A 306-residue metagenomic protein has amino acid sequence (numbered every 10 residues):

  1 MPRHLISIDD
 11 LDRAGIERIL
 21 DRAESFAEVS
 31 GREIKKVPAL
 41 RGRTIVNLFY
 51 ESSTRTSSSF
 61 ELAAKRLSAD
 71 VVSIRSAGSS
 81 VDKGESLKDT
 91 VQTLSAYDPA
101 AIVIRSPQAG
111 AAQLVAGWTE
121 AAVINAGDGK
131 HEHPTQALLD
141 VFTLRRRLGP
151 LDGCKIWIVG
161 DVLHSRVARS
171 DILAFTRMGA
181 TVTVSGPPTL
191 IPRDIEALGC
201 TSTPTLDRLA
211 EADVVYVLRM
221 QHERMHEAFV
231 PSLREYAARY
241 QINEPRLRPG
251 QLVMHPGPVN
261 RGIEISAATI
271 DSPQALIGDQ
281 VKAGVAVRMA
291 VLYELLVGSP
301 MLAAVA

Functional and structural regions predicted by a protein language model:
M1-L62: Positively charged, low-complexity intrinsically disordered leader regions
T44-D98: Active-site cofactor/substrate anionic-group-binding motifs, chiefly glycine- and Lys/Arg-rich phosphate-binding loops
Y50-L62, R146-L218: Glycine-rich phosphate/diphosphate-binding loop of Rossmann-like nucleotide-binding domains
L67, W118-E120, M178, E196-L198 (+2 more regions): Short, structured coil segments at secondary-structure junctions
D89-L94, P99-S170, H255: Anion-binding alpha/beta catalytic cores of soluble intermediary-metabolism enzymes, centered on
I195-A268, A275: Rossmann-like adenosine-cofactor binding region
G250-A306: Adenosine-phosphate binding glycine-rich loop
